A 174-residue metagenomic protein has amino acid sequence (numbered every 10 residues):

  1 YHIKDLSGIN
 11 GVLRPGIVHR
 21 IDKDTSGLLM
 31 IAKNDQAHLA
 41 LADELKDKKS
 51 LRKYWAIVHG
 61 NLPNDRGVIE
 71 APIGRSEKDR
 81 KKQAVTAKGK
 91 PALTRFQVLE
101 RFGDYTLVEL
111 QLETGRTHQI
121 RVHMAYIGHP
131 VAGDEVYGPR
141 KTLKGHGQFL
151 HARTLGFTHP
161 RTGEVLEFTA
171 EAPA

Functional and structural regions predicted by a protein language model:
Y1-A174: RNA pseudouridine synthases
